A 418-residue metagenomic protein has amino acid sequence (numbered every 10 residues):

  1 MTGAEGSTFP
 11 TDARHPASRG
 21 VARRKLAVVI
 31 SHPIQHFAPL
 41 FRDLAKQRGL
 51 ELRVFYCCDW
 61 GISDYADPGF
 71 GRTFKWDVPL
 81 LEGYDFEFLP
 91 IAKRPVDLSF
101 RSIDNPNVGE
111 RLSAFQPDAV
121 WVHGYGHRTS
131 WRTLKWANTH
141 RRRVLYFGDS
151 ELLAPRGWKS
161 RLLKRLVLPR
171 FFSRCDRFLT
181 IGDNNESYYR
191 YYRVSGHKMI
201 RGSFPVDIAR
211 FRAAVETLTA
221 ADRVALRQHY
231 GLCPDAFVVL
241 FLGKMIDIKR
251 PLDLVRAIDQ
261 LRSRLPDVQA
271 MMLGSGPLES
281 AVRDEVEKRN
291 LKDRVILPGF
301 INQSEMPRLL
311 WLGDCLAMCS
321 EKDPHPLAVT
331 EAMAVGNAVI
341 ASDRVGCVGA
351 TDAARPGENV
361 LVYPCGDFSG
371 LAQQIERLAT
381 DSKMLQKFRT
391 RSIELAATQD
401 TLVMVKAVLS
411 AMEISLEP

Functional and structural regions predicted by a protein language model:
H123-T129, R142-L162, R174-R177: A short, histidine- and acid-enriched strand-loop-helix "catalytic/donor-clamping" loop that lines the nucleotide-sugar
S160-R161, L168, F172-V224: Donor nucleotide-sugar binding/catalytic pocket of nucleotide-sugar-dependent glycosyltransferases
Q228, L291, G370, R377 (+1 more regions): A short, well-ordered alpha-helix in the C-terminal region of glycosyltransferases
C233-K249, V255-I258: Conserved donor-binding/catalytic core segment of Leloir-type glycosyltransferases
S280-I301: Nucleotide-activated donor-binding/catalytic signature segment of Leloir-type glycosyltransferases, i.e., the conserved
F300-I301, R308-G313: Short alpha-helical donor nucleotide-sugar binding micro-motif in glycosyltransferases
E321: Aromatic "clamp/platform" in nucleotide-sugar-dependent glycosyltransferases that forms part of the donor/acceptor
A338-V345, L361: Short hydrophobic beta-strand element within catalytic cores of glycosyltransferases and related nucleotide-activated
